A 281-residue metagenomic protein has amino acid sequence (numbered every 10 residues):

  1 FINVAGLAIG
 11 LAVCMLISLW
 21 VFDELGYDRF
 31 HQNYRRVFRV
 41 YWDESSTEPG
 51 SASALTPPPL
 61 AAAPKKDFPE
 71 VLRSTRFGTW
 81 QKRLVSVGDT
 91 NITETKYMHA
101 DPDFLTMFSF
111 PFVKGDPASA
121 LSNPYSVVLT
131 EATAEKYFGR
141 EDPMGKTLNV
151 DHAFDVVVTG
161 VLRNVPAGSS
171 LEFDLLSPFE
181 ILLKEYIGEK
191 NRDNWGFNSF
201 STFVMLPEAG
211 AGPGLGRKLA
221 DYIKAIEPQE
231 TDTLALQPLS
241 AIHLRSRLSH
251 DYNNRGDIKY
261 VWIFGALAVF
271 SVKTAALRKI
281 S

Functional and structural regions predicted by a protein language model:
F1-A12, W262: N-terminal signal-anchor/signal peptide hydrophobic helix marking the start of the first transmembrane segment
F1-I2, G6, A275-S281: Intracellular coupling helices
L7, L11-C14, V269-A276: Hydrophobic alpha-helical transmembrane segments of multipass integral membrane proteins
I9-F38, S281: Alpha-helical transmembrane segments
L25-R39, S45-L55, A61-A63, N164 (+2 more regions): Sec-dependent signal peptide cleavage junction
F38-W42, P57-V113, I226, D232-T233 (+1 more regions): Short amphipathic beta-strand/extended segments in non-transmembrane regions
M98-K114, S126-G256: Mid-to-C-terminal secondary-structure elements that act as membrane-proximal/extracytoplasmic interface segments
D251-V269: N-terminal membrane-entry
